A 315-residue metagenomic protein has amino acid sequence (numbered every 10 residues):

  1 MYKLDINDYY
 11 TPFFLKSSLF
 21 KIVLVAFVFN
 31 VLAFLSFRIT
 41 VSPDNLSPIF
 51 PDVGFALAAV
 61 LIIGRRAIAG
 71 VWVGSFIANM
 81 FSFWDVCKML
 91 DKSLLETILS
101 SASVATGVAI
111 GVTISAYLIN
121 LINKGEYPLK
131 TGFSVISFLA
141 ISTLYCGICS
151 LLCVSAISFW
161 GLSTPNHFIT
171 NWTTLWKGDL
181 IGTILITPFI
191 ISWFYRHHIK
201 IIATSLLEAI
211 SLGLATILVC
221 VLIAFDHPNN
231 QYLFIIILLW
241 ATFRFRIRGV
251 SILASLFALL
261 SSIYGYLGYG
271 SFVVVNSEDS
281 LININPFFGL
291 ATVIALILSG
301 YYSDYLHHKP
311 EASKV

Functional and structural regions predicted by a protein language model:
Y2-P48, A56-L162, T187-I252, S271-S303: Short helix-perturbing small/polar motifs within transmembrane alpha-helices
S103, T170, T174-I186: Alpha-helical transmembrane segments that form the membrane-embedded catalytic/substrate-binding core of multi-pass
A156-F159, P165-I169, T173, K177: Alpha-helical transmembrane segments of multi-pass small-molecule/ion transporters
G178, G182, F245-F257: Acidic, metal/ion-handling microdomains and their immediate structural contexts
S262-G265: Hydrophobic transmembrane alpha-helices of multi-pass small-molecule transporters
L298-V315: Heptad-repeat alpha-helical coiled-coil signal-transmission segments
